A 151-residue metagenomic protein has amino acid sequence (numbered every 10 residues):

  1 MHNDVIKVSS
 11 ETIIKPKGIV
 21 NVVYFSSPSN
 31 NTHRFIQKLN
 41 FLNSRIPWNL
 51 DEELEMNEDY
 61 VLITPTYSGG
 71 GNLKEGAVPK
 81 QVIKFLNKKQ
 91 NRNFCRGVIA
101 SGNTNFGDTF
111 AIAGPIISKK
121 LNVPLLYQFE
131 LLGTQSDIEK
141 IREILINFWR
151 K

Functional and structural regions predicted by a protein language model:
H2-I14, E58-K151: FMN-binding flavodoxin-like domain, especially the glycine-rich phosphate-binding loop
I13-F41: Short, charged N-terminal beta->alpha structural module
V20-N21, N57-D59: Short, surface-exposed beta-edge/turn micro-motifs
V22, N43-R45, V98, L125-L126: Conserved beta-strand scaffold positions in the cores of enzyme catalytic domains, especially in NTP/NDP-utilizing
Y24-S26, I46, I63, S101: Short His-Asn-centered micro-motif
S29-N31, L50-D51, Y67-G69: Short, catalytically relevant binding-site loops at active-site mouths
L39-S44, L73-A77: Short, flexible loop segments at the rims of nucleotide/cofactor-binding pockets, characterized by
F41-E55: A short, well-structured beta->alpha microelement
